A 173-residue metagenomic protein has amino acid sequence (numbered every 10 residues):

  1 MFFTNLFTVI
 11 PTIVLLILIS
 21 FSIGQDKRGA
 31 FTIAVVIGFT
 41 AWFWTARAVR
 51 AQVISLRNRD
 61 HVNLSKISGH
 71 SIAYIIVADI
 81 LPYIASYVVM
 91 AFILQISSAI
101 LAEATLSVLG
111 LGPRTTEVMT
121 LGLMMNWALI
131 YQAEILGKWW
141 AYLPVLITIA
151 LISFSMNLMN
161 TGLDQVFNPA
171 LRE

Functional and structural regions predicted by a protein language model:
M1-A46, A51-S55: Generic hydrophobic transmembrane alpha-helix motif, especially the helices
F2, A48, Q52, D60 (+1 more regions): Membrane-spanning helices that line or support transport/gating and their immediate boundary helices in channels
F2, L6, L18, A34-F39 (+5 more regions): Residue-level signature of the transmembrane alpha-helical core of multi-pass small-molecule transporters
T8, S20-I23, A102-L143: Glycine-rich helix-loop "coupling/hinge" segments at transmembrane-helix boundaries in multipass transporters
I17-F21, I33, I37, D60-N63 (+3 more regions): Transmembrane alpha-helix boundary and packing residues in multipass membrane permease domains and related
I23-R28, T40, F92-I93, I135-E173: C-terminal transmembrane helix and the adjacent membrane-cytosol boundary/short C-terminal tail of inner/organellar
A51-I84: Short cytoplasmic-facing helical segments at TM-TM junctions of multi-pass membrane proteins
A73-L106: Transmembrane alpha-helices
